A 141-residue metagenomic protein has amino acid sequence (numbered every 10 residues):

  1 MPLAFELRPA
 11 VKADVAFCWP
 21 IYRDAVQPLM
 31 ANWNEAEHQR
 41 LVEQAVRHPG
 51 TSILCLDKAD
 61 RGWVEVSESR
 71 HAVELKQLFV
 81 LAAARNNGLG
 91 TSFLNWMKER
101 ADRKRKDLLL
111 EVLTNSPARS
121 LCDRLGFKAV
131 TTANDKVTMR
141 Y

Functional and structural regions predicted by a protein language model:
M1-A13: Conserved N-terminal entry element of GNAT/NAT acetyltransferase domains
A10, L78-V80, V112: Hydrophobic adenine-recognition pocket in adenosine-nucleotide-binding enzymes
W19-Q44: Conserved GNAT-fold acetyl-CoA-binding loop/helix
I53, A59-S67, E74-F79: Conserved beta-strand in the GNAT
S67-K76, R85, K104, A133-D135: A conserved beta-turn-beta hairpin within the catalytic core of GNAT-like acetyltransferases that forms part
V80, N86-E99, S120, R124: Conserved acetyl-CoA-binding loop-helix of GNAT-fold acetyltransferases
T91, T114-D135: Conserved active-site alpha-helix within GNAT-family acetyltransferase domains
A101-L113: Conserved GNAT acetyl-CoA-binding A-motif
